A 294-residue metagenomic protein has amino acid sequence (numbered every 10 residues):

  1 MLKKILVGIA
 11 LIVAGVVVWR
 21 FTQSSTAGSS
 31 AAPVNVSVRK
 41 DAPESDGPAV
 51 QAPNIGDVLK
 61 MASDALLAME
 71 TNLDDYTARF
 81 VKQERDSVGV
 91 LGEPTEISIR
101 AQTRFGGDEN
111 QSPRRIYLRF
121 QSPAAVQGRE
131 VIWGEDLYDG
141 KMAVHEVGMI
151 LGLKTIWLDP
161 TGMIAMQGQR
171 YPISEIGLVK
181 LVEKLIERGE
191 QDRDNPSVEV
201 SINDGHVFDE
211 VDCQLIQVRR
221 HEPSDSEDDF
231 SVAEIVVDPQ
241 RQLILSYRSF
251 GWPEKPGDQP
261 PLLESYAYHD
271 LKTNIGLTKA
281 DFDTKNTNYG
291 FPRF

Functional and structural regions predicted by a protein language model:
L2-L6, W19-S30, R119-A124, I132 (+1 more regions): Gly/Pro-enriched, hydrophobic low-complexity segments that function as extracytoplasmic propeptides/linkers
L6-V7, Q23, A42, D57: Sequence-pattern detector for short linear motifs and compositional/periodic biases rather than a specific fold
V7-V16: Core hydrophobic alpha-helical transmembrane segments of single-pass membrane proteins
Q23-Q51: Ser/Thr/Pro/Gly-rich low-complexity linker/stalk segments immediately outside membranes or between
S24, V36, V50-I55, T71 (+2 more regions): Hydrophobic transmembrane signal anchors and adjacent membrane-proximal interface regions, especially in viral
P48-V58, Y171, E175: Intrinsic-disorder-associated interaction segments
Q51-A52, A62-S63, Q83-E84, R115 (+3 more regions): Short secondary-structure boundary micro-motifs
G56-L151: N-terminal mature ectodomain segment of secretory-pathway/periplasmic proteins
